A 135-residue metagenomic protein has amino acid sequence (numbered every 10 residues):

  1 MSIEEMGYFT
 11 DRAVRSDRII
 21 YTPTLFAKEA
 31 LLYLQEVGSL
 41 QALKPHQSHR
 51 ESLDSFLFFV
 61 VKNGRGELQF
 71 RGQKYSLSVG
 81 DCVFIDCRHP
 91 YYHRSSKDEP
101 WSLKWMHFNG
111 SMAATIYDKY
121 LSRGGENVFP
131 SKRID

Functional and structural regions predicted by a protein language model:
M1-Y33: A short, N-terminal "cap"/entry segment at the start of jelly-roll beta-barrel domains of the cupin/DSBH fold
G7-T10, D17-R18, R88-H89, S111-Y117 (+1 more regions): Hydrophobic transmembrane alpha-helix bundles
A27, S55, P130-I134: Generic detection of long, well-ordered alpha-helical segments
E29-G124: N-terminal regulatory/effector-sensing and dimerization cores that precede helix-turn-helix DNA-binding domains
K119-D135: Aromatic/histidine-rich interaction motifs
